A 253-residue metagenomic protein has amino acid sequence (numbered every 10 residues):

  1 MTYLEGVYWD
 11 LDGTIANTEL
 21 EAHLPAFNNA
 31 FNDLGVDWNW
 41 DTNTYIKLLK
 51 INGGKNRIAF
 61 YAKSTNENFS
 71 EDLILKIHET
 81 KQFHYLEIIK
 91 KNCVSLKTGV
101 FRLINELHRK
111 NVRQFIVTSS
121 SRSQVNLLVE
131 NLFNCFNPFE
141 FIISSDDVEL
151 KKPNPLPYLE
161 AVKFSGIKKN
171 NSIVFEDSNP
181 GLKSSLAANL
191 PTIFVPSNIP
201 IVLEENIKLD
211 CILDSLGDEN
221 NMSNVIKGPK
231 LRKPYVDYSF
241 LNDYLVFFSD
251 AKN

Functional and structural regions predicted by a protein language model:
M1-N43: Active-site neighborhood of HAD-like aspartate-dependent phosphohydrolases
T2, N105, S121-R122, N126-N253: Asp-based, Mg2+/Mn2+-dependent phosphohydrolase catalytic module
T14, T118-S120: Conserved phosphate-coupling serine/threonine residues in phosphotransfer and NTP-handling enzymes
A22, G53, S95-G99, S120-S121 (+2 more regions): Short beta->alpha linker loops
A30-N32, G53-F69: Helix-loop "lid/cap" segments that line or gate small-molecule binding pockets
L34-I46, N66-I77, C135-F139: Short, surface-exposed acidic
K63-F101, N105, K110: Metal-dependent phosphoesterase signature
